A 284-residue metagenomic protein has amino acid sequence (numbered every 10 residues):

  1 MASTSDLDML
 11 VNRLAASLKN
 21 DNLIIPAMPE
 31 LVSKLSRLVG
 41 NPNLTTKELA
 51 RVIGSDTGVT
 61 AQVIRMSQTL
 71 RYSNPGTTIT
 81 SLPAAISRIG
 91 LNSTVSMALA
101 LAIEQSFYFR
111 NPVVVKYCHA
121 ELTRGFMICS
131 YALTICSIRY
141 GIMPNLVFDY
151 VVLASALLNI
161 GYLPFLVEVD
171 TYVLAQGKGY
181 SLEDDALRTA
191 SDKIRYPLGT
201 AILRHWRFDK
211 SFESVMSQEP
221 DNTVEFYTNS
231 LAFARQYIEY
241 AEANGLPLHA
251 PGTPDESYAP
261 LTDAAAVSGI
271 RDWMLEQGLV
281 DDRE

Functional and structural regions predicted by a protein language model:
M1-L157, L163-D170, P197, A201-P251: Conserved alpha-helical "signature site" that marks functionally important helical segments or helix/loop junctions
D6-S17, A250-E284: Terminal helices and disordered tails flanking the catalytic cores of nucleotide-processing hydrolases
S81-A84, V173-A201, E225-F226, A265: Divalent-cation-assisted or electrostatically stabilized phosphate/pyrophosphate-binding catalytic cores
L166-V167, D192-R204, F233-Q236, A264-E284: Charged/polar, low-hydrophobicity segments characteristic of intrinsically disordered regions and flexible loops
